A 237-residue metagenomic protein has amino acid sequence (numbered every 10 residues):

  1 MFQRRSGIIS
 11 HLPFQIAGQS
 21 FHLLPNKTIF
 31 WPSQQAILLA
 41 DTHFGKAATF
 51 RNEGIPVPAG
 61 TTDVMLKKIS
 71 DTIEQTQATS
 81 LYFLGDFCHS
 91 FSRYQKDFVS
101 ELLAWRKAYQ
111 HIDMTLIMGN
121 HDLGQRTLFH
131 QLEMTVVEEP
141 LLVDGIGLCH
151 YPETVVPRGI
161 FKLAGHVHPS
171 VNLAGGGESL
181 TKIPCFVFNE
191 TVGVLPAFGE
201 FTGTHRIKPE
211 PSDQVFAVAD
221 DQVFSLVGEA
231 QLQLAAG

Functional and structural regions predicted by a protein language model:
M1-L84, H89-G237: Extended recognition/assembly regions associated with phosphoester-bond processing machinery
